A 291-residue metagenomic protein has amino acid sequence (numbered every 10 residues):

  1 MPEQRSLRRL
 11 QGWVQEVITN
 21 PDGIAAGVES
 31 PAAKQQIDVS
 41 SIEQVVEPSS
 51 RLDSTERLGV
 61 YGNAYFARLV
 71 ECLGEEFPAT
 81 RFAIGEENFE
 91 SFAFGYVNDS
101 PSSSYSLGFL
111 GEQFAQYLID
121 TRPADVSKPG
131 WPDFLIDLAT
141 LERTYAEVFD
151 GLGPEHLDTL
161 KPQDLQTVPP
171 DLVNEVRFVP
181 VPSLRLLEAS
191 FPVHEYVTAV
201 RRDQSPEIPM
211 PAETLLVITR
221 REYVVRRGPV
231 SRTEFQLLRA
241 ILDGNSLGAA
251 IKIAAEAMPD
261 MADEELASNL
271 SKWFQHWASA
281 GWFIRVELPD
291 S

Functional and structural regions predicted by a protein language model:
M1-P169, Y223, G228-S291: Long, charge-rich, low-complexity alpha-helical segments
D171-N174: Short, P/G- and charge-enriched loop/turn segments at secondary-structure junctions
V176-D243: Low-complexity, glycine/alanine/valine/leucine- and proline-rich hydrophobic stretches
